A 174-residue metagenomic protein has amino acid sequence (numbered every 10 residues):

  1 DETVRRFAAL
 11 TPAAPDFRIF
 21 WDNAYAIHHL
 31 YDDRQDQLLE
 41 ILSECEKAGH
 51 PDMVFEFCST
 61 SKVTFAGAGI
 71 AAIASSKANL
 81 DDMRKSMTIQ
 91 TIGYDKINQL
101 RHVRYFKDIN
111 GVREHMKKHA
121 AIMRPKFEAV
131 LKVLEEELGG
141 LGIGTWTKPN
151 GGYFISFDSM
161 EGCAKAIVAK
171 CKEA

Functional and structural regions predicted by a protein language model:
D1-A66: Active-site pre-lysine segment of PLP-dependent enzymes
A9-L10, I122, V133, K170: Alpha-helical scaffold elements within enzyme catalytic domains, especially in hydrolases
F20-N23, C58, A72-A74, T147-K148 (+1 more regions): Short beta-strand segments
S43-R124, E136: Conserved core segment of the aminotransferase class I/II
L80, R84, F154-A174: Conserved C-terminal alpha-helix-loop-beta "cap" of PLP-dependent enzymes that closes/shapes the active-site mouth
M116-L131, I143-D158: Conserved glycine-rich beta-strand-loop-beta hairpin in the small C-terminal domain of fold type I
E137-I143: Hydrophobic alpha-helical bundle segments that form small-molecule/ligand-binding pockets
